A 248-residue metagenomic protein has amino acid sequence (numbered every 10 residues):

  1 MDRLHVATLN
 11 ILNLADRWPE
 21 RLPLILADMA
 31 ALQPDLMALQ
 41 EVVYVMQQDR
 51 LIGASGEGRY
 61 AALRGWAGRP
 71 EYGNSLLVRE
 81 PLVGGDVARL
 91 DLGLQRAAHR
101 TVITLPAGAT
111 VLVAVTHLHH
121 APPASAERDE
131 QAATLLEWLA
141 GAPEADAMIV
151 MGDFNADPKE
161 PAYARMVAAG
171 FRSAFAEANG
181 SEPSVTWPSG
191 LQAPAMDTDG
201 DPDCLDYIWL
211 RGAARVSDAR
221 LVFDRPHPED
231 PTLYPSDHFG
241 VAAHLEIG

Functional and structural regions predicted by a protein language model:
M1-A54, P70-E71, I247-G248: N-terminal, active-site-proximal structural segment of metallo-dependent hydrolase catalytic domains
R3-N13, D86, T110-H119, M151 (+1 more regions): Active-site-proximal beta-strand elements of phosphoester/diester hydrolases
L14-D16, V43-Q47, R69, A121-P123 (+2 more regions): Active-site environment of divalent metal-dependent phosphoester hydrolases
W18, L36-H119, D218-F223: Structured beta-strand-rich core segments of catalytic domains in phosphoester-bond hydrolases
M37-Q40, L63-R64, I149-D153, S173-E177: Active-site neighborhood of phospho(di)ester-bond hydrolases with catalytic His/Asp-centered motifs
R100-L105, T110-A114, R128-F154, K159-A164: His/acidic metal-ligating clusters that form di-metal
A140-M148, A156-G248: Metal-dependent phosphoester-hydrolase catalytic domains
